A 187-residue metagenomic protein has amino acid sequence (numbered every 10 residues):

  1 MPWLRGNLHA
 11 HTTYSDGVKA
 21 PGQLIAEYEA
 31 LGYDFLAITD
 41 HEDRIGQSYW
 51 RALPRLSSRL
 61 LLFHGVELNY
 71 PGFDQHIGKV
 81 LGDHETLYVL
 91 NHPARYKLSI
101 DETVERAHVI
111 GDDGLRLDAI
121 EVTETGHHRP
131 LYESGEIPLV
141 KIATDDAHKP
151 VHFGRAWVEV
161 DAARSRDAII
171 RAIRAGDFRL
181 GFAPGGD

Functional and structural regions predicted by a protein language model:
M1-L8, T12-Y14, V18, G22-A26 (+3 more regions): Charged catalytic cores and adjacent phosphate/nucleic-acid-binding surfaces used for phosphate/nucleic-acid chemistry
A10, D40-E42, V66-L68: Short glycine-rich, polar/acidic loop-and-turn segments at beta strand-coil junctions
T13, I25-I45, V89: Divalent metal-dependent hydrolysis catalytic cores, especially in the metallo-beta-lactamase
G32-Y33, Y49-L53, R166, A172: Short alpha-helical interface elements
F35-I38, L61-H64, V89, A119-E121 (+1 more regions): Structural recognition of the beta-strand scaffold that forms the well-ordered cores of secreted hydrolase catalytic
H41, P93, T125: Flexible loop residues that form catalytic and substrate-binding hotspots at small-molecule/glycan-binding clefts
R44-V66, I137-V140: Short acidic, glycine/proline-enriched helix-loop-strand junctions
